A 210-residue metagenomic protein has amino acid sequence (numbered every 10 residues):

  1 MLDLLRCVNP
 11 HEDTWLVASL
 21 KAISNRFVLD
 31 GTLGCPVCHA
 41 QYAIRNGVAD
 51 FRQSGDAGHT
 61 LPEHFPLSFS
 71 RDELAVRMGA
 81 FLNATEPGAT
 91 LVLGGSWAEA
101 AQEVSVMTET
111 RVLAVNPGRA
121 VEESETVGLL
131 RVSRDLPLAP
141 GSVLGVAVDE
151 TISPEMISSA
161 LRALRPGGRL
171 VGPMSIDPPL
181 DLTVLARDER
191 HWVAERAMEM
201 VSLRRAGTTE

Functional and structural regions predicted by a protein language model:
M1-H64, D188, V201-E210: N-terminal auxiliary segments of SAM/dcSAM-dependent transferases
V17, F51-R52, L61-T90, S96-M107: Conserved alpha-helix/loop element of class I SAM-dependent methyltransferases that forms part of the SAM/SAH-binding
E86-A139: Class I SAM-dependent methyltransferase SAM/SAH-binding core
P87-A89, S124-R162, A206-T209: A short acidic, Gly/Pro-enriched loop at the edge of an enzyme's catalytic core that lines a small-molecule cofactor
G88-V92, T110-A114, V143-D149, G167-P173: Hydrophobic beta-strand segments of well-ordered beta-sheets in folded domains
G95-E99, E150-P154, I176: Short beta->alpha connector loops
E125-V127, V171-W192: Conserved class I S-adenosyl-L-methionine
P154-L170, M174-I176: A short glycine-rich, Lys/Arg-flanked "PGG" loop and its adjoining helix->strand segment in the class I
